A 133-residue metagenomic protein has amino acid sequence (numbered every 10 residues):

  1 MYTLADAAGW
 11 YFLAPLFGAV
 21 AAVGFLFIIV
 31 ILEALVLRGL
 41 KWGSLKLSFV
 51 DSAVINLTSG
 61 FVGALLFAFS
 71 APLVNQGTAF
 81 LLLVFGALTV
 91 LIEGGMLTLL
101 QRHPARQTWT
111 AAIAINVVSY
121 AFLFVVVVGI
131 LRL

Functional and structural regions predicted by a protein language model:
M1-L133: Juxtamembrane/disordered regions of integral membrane proteins
